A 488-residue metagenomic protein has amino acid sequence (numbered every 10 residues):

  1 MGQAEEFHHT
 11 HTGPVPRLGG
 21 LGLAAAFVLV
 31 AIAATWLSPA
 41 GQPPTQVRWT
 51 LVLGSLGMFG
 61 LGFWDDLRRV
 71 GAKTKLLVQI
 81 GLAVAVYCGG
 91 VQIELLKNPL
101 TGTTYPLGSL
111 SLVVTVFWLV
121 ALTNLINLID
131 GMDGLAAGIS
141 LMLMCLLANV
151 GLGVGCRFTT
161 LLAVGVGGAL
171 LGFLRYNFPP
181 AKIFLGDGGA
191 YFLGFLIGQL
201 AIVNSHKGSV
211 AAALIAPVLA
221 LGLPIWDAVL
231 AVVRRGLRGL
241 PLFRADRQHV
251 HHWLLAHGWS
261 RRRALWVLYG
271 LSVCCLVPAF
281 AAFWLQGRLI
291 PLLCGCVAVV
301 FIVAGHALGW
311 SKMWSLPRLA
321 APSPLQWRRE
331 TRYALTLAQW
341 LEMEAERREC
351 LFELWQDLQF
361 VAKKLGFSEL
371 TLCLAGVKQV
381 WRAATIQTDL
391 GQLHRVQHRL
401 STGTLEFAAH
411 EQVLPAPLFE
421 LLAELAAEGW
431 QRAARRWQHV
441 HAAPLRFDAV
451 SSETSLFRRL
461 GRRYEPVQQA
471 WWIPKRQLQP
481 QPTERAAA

Functional and structural regions predicted by a protein language model:
M1-E5, M58-G71, V120-I129, L171-F184: C-terminal ends of transmembrane helices
Q3-L18: Juxtamembrane helix-capping/reentrant segments at transmembrane boundaries
L18, W253-R263, P322-W355: Cytosolic juxtamembrane regulatory segments of multi-pass membrane proteins
L21-G60, L135-P317: Alpha-helical transmembrane segments
L29-T45, G62-V70, Y87-T101: Transmembrane alpha-helix boundary signature
V47-V86: Hydrophobic alpha-helical hairpins/lids featuring a short glycine-rich hinge
C294-G295, I302-E342, D448-A449: Signal-transmission linkers at sensory-effector interfaces
W340-A488: Structured cytosolic domains appended to multi-pass membrane proteins
